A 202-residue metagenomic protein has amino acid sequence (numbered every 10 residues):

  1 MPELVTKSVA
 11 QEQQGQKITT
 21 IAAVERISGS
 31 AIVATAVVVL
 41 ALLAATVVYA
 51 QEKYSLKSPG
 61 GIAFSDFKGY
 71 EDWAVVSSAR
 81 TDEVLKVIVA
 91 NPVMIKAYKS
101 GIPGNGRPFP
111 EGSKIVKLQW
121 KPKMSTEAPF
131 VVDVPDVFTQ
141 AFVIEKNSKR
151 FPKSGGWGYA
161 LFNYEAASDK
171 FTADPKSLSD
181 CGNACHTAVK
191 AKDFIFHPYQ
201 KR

Functional and structural regions predicted by a protein language model:
M1-Q11: N-terminal acidic, proline/glycine-rich, low-complexity intrinsically disordered segments
E12-A36: Bacterial N-terminal signal peptides that target proteins for export
A34-A45: Bacterial N-terminal signal peptides
T46-A50: Sec/Tat signal peptide C-region and signal peptidase I cleavage site
E52-E83, G106-R202: Sequence context surrounding c-type heme c attachment/ligation sites in exported
V87-N105, T126-P129: N-terminal post-signal-peptidase region of extra-cytosolic proteins
